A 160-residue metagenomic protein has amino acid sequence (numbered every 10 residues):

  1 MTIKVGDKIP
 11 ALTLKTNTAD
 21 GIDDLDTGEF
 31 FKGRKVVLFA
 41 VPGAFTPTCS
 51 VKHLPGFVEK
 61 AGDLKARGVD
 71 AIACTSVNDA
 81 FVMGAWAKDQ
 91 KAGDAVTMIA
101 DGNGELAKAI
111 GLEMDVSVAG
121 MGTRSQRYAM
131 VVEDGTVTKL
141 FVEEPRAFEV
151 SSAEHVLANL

Functional and structural regions predicted by a protein language model:
M1-L160: Chalcogenol-based redox active-site neighborhoods
